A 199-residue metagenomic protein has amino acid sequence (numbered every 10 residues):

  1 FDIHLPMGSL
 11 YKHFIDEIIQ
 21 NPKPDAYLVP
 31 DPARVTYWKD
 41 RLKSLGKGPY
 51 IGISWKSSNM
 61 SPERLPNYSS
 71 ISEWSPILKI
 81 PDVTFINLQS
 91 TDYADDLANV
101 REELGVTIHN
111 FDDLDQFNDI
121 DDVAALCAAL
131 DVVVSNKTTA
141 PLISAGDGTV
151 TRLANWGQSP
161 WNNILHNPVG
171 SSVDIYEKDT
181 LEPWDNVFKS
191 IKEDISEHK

Functional and structural regions predicted by a protein language model:
F1-K199: Catalytic machinery of carbohydrate-active enzymes, primarily nucleotide-sugar-dependent glycosyltransferases
